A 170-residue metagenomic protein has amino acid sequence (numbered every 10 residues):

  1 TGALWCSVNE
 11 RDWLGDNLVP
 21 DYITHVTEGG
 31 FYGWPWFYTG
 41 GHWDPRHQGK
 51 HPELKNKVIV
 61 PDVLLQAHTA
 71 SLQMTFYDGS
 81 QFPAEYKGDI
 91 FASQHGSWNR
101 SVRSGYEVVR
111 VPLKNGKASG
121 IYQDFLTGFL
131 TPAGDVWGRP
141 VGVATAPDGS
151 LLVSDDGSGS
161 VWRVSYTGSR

Functional and structural regions predicted by a protein language model:
T1-L126, P132-G138, V164-R170: Beta-propeller domain segments
L72, V141, G159: Short alpha-helical basic/polar micro-motif
F129-G149, V153: C-terminal structured "cap/appendage" subdomains that terminate the fold
A144-R170: Blade-level signature of beta-propeller repeat domains, shared across WD40, Kelch, NHL, RCC1 and BNR/Asp-box propellers
